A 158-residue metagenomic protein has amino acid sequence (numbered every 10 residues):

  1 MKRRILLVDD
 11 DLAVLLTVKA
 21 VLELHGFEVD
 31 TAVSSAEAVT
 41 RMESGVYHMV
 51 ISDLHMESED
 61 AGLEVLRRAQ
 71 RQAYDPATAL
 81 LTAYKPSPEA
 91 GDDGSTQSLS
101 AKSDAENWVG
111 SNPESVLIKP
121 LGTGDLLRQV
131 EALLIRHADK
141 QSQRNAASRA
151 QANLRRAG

Functional and structural regions predicted by a protein language model:
K2, V46-H48, R71-L80: His-Asp phosphorelay/catalytic-motif detector in bacterial-type signaling
D11, H55-E57: The short loop immediately C-terminal to the conserved phospho-acceptor aspartate in CheY-like receiver
L12-D30: Two-component/phosphorelay signaling modules centered on CheY-like receiver
T31-M49, E57, R71: Acidic, metal-coordinating helix/loop segments flanking the phosphotransfer/catalytic sites of two-component signaling
A36, G62-R67: Short amphipathic helices of CheY-like receiver
D53-L54, T82: Active-site residues of response regulator receiver
L63-E64, R71, T82-I118, G124 (+1 more regions): Alpha4 helix (beta4-alpha4-beta5 surface) of REC/receiver domains from two-component response regulators
R128, I135-G158: CheY-like receiver
